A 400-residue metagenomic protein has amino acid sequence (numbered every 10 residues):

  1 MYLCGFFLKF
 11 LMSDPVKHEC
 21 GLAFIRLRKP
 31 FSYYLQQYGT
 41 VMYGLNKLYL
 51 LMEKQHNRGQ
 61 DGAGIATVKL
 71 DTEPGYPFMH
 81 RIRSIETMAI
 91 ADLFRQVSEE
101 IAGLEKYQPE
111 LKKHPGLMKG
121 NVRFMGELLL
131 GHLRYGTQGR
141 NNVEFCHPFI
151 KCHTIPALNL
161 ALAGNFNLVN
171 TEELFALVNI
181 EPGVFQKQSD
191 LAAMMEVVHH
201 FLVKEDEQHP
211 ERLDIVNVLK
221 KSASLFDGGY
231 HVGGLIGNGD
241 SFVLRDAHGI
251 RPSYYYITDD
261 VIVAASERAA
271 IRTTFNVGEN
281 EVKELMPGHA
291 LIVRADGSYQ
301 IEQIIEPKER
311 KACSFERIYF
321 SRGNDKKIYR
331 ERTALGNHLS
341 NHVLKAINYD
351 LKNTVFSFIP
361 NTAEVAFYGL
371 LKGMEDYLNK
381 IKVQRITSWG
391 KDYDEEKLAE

Functional and structural regions predicted by a protein language model:
F10-M286, I292-V355, I359-P360, K372: Conserved short alpha-helical segments that host acidic/polar catalytic motifs at enzyme active sites
A363: C-terminal substrate/ligand-recognition segments
A366-L371: Short Gly/Thr/Asp-enriched flexible loops that form oxyanion-binding sites at enzyme active sites
K372-E400: Short, glycine/charge-rich flexible loops or terminal/linker lids adjacent to PRPP-binding catalytic cores
